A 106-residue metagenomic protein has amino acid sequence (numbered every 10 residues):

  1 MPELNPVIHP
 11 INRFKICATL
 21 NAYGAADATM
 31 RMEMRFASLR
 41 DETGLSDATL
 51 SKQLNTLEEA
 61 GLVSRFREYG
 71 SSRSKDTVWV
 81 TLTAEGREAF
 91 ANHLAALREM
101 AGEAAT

Functional and structural regions predicted by a protein language model:
M1-E3, I8, T19-A25, R87-T106: Amphipathic alpha-helical dimerization/coiled-coil segments that flank or bridge DNA-binding/regulatory modules
P2-T49, G70: N-terminal helix-turn-helix DNA-binding core of bacterial DNA-binding proteins
A28-T29, K75, F90: Alpha-helix N-cap/helix-start motif
L50-A60: Basic amphipathic alpha-helical segments that dock to polyanions
E58-K75, T81: Beta-hairpin "wing" of winged helix-turn-helix
V80-R87: Accessory beta->alpha helical hairpin/"wing" motif in late/C-terminal subdomains of nucleic-acid enzymes
